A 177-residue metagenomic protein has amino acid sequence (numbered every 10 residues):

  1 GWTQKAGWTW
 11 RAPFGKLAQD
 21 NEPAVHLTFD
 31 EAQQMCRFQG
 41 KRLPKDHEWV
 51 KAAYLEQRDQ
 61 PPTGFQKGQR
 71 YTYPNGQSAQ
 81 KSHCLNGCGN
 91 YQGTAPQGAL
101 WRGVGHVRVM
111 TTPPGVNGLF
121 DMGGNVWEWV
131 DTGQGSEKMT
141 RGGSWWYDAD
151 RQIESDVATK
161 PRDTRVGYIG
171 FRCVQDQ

Functional and structural regions predicted by a protein language model:
G1-A158, G167: Functional-site microenvironments in short loops/helix caps that host divalent-cation chemistry
G167-Q177: Short, structured beta-strand segments at or near domain termini in extracellular proteins/domains
